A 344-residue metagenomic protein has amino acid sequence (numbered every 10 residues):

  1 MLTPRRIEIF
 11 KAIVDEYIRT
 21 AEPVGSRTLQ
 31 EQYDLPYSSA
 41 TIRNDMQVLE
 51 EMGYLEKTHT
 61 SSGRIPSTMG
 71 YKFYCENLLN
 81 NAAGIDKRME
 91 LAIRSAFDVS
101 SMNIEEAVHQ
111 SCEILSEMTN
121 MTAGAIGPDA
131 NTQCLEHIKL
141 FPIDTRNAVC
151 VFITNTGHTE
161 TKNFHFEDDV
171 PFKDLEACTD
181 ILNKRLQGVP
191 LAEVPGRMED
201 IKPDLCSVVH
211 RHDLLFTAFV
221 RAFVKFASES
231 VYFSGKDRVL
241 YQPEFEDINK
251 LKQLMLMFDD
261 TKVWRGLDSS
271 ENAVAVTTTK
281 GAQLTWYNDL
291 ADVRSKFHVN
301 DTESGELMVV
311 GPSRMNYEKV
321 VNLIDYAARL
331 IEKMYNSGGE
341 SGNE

Functional and structural regions predicted by a protein language model:
M1-K11: Short alpha-helical segments that sit at the start of domains
F10-D15, L29: Short, Lys/Arg-rich amphipathic segments at extreme N-termini
D15-A21: Short helix-capping/hinge SLiMs at alpha-helix to coil transitions
T20, K57-S61, N80-R88: Short, flexible active-site-proximal loops enriched in glycine and acidic residues
V24-L78: N-terminal helix-turn-helix
G84-E344: Intrinsically disordered, acidic Ser/Thr/Pro-rich low-complexity regulatory segments
